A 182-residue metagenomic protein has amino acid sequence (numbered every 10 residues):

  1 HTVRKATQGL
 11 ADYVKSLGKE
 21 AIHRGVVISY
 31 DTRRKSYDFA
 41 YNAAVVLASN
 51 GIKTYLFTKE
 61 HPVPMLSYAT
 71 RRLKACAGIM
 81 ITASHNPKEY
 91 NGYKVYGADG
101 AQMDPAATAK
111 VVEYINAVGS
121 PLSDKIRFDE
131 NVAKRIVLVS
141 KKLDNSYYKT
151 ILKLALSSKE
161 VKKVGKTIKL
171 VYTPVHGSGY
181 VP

Functional and structural regions predicted by a protein language model:
H1-A11, K35, T58, P62 (+1 more regions): Phosphate/oxyanion-binding active-site loops and adjacent basic polyanion-contact surfaces
H1-T2, N91-P182: Gly/Ser/Thr-enriched, mixed-charge loops and adjacent short helices that form phosphate/oxyanion-binding elements
R4-K5, R24, R33-R34, R71-R72 (+3 more regions): Arginine residue identity/basic-tract feature
A6-V26, S157-G165: Glycine-rich phosphate/diphosphate-binding loops that line cofactor/substrate pockets in enzymes
G9-Y13, V46, N50, A69 (+4 more regions): Generic, well-ordered alpha-helical scaffold segments in large soluble proteins
L17-A98: Ferredoxin-reductase
